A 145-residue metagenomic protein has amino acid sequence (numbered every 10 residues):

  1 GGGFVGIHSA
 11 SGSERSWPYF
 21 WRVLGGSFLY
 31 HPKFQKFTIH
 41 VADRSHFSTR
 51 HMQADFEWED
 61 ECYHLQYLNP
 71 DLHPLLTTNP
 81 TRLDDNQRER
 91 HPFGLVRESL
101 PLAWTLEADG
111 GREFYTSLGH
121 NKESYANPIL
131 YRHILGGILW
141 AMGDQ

Functional and structural regions predicted by a protein language model:
G1-E14, T116: Short alpha-beta junction capping motif
G3-V5, H73, R112: Proline-centered loop/turn at the N-terminus of a beta-strand
A10-E14, H46-F47, P80-R82, H120-E123: Solvent-exposed loop/turn segments at secondary-structure junctions within structured extracellular/periplasmic domains
G12-V23: Glycine-rich, charge-decorated loop segments at or immediately adjacent to ligand/cofactor-binding or catalytic sites
S16, R44, L130-I134: Stable alpha-helical elements in mature extracytoplasmic
W21, T49, L135-L139: Non-transmembrane alpha-helical segments in soluble domains of secreted/periplasmic/extracellular proteins
G26-G110: Catalytic beta-strand/loop cores that center a nucleophilic Ser/Cys/Thr and support acyl-enzyme chemistry
L83-D84, R88-L100, E107-Q145: Extracellular ligand-binding/catalytic regions of CAZymes and related secreted enzymes and adhesion modules
